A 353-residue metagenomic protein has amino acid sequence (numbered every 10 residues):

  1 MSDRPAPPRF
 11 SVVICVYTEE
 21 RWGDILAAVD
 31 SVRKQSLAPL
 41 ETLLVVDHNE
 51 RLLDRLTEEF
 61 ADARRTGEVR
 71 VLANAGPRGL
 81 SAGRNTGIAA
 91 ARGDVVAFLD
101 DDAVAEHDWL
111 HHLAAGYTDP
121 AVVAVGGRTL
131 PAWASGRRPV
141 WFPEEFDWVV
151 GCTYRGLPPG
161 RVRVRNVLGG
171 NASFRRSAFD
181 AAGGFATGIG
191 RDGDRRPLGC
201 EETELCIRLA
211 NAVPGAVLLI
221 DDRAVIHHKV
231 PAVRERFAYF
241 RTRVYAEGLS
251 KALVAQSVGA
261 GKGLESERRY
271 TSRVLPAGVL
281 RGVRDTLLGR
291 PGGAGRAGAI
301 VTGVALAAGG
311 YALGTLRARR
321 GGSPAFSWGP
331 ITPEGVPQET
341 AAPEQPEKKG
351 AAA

Functional and structural regions predicted by a protein language model:
M1-S31: N-proximal low-complexity "stem/linker" segments adjacent to membrane-targeting elements
V29-A73: Acidic donor-binding segment of Leloir-type glycosyltransferases
N74-A91: Glycine-rich, basic loop-to-helix element that forms the pyrophosphate-binding segment of sugar-nucleotide handling
V96: Short aromatic/hydrophobic "clamp" motif used to bind/position activated sugar donors
D108-W141: Conserved donor NDP-sugar-binding/catalytic core segment of glycosyltransferases
G127, P143-V164: Short, flexible, basic/aromatic active-site loop/helix in glycosyltransferases
G169-F174, A178-A182, I189-A224: A short, conserved alpha-helix in the catalytic core of glycosyltransferases
A216-G303, A307: Active-site-adjacent helix/loop segment of glycosyltransferases that harbors family-specific signature motifs
